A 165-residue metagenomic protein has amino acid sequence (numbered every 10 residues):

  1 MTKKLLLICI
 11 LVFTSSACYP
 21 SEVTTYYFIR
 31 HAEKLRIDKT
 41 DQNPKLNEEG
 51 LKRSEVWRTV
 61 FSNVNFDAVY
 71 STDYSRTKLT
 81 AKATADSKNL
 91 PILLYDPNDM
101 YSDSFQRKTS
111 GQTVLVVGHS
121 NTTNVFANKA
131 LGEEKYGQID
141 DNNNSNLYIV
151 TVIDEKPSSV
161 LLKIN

Functional and structural regions predicted by a protein language model:
M1-L5: Positively charged n-region of N-terminal signal peptides that target proteins for export
I8-C9: Classic N-terminal secretory signal peptides
T14-A17: C-terminal motif of bacterial Sec signal peptides marking the signal peptidase cleavage site
E22-S110, T123-A127, E133-N165: Active-site-proximal alpha-helix that buttresses catalytic centers in soluble enzyme cores
V117-H119: Short beta-strand segments
